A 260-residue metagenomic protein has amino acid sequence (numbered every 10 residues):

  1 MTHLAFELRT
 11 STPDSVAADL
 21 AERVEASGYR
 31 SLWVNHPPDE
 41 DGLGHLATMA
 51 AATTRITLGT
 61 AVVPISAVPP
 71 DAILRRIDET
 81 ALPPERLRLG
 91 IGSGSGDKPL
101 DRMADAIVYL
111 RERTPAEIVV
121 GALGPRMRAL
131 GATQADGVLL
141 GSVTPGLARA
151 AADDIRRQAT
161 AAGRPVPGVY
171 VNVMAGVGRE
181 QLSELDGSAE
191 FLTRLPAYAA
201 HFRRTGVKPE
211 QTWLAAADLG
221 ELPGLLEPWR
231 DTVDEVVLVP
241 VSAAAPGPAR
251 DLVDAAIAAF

Functional and structural regions predicted by a protein language model:
M1-F260: Active-site-adjacent structural elements that line small-molecule/cofactor binding pockets in enzymes
